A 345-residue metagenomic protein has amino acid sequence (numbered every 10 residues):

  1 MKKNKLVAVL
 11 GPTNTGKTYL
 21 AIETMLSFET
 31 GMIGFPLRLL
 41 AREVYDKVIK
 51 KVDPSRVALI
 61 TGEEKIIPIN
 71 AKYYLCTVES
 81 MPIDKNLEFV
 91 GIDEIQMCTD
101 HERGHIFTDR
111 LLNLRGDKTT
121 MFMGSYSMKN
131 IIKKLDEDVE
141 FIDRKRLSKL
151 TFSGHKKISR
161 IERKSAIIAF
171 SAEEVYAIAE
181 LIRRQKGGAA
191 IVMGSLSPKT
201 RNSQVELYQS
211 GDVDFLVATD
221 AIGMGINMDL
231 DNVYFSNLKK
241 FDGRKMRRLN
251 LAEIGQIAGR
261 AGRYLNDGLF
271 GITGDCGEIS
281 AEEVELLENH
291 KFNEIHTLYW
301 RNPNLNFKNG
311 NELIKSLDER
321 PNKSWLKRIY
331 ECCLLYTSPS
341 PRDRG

Functional and structural regions predicted by a protein language model:
G31-L40, R163-A179: Conserved strand-helix element at the start of the C-terminal RecA-like helicase core
V52-I83: Inter-Walker segment of RecA-like/P-loop motor cores
I60-I66, V78-E79, V192-T200, T219-A221: Conserved helicase motor
D100-K145: Post-DEXD/H (motif II) to motif III coupling segment of the RecA-like Helicase ATP-binding lobe
S197-D214: Conserved helicase ATPase core of P-loop NTP-dependent helicases/translocases
D214, I222-Y264: Conserved RecA-like helicase motor core of SF1/SF2 enzymes
E253-V284: Conserved segment of the helicase C-terminal RecA-like domain
Y336-G345: Single conserved hydrophobic/aromatic residue that forms the stacking wall/gate of nucleotide- or nucleobase-binding
